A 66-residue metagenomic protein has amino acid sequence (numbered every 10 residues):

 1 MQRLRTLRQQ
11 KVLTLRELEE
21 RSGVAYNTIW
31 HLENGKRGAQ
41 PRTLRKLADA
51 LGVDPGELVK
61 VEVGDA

Functional and structural regions predicted by a protein language model:
M1-Q10: A short, Lys/Arg-rich alpha-helix, primarily the initiator
L4, L15, Y26, P41-L44: Helix-turn-helix DNA-binding elements, focusing on the entry/boundary residues of the two helices that contact DNA
T6, Y26, H31, D49 (+1 more regions): Short, charged recognition helix plus adjacent turn of helix-turn-helix-like nucleic-acid-binding domains
R8, E19, A48: The alpha-helix within a helix-turn-helix
Q10, A50-V53: Conserved amphipathic alpha-helical interaction elements at protein-protein interfaces in regulatory, energy-coupling
V12-H31: Short alpha-helical DNA-recognition segment
K36-A48, D65: Short, basic-rich loop-to-helix N-cap that marks the start of a DNA-contacting helix
